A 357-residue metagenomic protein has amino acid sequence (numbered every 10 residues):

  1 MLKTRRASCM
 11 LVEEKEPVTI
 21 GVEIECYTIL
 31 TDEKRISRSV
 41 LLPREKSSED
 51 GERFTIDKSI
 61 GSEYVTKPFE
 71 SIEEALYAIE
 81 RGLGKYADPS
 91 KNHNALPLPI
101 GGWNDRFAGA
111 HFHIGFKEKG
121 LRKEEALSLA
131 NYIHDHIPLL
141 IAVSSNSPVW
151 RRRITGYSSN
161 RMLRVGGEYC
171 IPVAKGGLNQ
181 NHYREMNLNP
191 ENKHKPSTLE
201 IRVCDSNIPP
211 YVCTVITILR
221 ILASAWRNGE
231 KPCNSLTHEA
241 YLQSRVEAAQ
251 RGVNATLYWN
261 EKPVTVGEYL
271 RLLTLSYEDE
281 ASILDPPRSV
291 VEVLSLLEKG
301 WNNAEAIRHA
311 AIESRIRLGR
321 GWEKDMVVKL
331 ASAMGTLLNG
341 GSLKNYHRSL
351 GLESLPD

Functional and structural regions predicted by a protein language model:
L2-P97, G102-W103, N131, D135-D357: C-terminal accessory/tail domains of diverse enzymes
W103-F112: Short, conserved phosphate-binding/catalytic loop or strand-edge motifs used in phosphoryl-/nucleotidyl-transfer
F112-I114, L129: Compact, aliphatic and Gly/Pro-tolerant "microcore" segments centered on a short helix or tight beta-hairpin and their
K117-L127, P210: Inter-helical turn/loop segments and adjacent helix faces that build the functional surface of alpha-helical bundle
